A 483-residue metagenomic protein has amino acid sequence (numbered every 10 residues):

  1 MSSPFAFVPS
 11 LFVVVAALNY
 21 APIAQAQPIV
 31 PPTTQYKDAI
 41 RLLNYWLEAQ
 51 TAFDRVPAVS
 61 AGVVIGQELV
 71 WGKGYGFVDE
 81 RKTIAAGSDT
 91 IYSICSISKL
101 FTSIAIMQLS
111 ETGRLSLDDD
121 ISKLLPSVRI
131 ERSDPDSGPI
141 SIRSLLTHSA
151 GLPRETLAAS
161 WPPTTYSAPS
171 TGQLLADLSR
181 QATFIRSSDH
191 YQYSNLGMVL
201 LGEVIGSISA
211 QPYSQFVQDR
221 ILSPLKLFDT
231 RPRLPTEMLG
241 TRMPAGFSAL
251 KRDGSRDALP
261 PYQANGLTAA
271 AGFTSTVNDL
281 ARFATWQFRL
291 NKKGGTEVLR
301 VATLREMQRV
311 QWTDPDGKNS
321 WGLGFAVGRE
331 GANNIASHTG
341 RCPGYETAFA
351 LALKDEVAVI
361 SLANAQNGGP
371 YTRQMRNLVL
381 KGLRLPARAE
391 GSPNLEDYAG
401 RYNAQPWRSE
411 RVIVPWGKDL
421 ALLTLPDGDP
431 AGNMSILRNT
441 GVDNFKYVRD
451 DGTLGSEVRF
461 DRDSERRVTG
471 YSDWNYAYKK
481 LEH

Functional and structural regions predicted by a protein language model:
M1-F7, L11-A86, Y92, Q108-S116 (+11 more regions): N-terminal leader/targeting segments and the immediately adjacent pre-domain N-terminus
P9, V14, R55-V56, F101 (+10 more regions): Generic detector of short alpha-helix boundary/capping microenvironments and adjacent low-complexity segments
S10-F12, A17, Q25, R41 (+9 more regions): Short linear sequence elements within intrinsically disordered, low-complexity coil regions
Y20, I140-S141, T147, E155 (+8 more regions): Short, solvent-exposed loop/turn segments at the edges of secondary structure
Q27-K73, T165, G206-D219, S223 (+1 more regions): Catalytic loop of the DD-peptidase/beta-lactamase superfamily, centered on the K-T-G motif and neighboring
A39-L42, F101, L196, L200 (+1 more regions): Charged catalytic carboxylate motif
A61, T230-R233: Short glycine/serine/threonine-enriched helix-capping/active-site loop that flanks the nucleotide-sugar donor pocket
F77-N195, G202, S209-P212, D219 (+2 more regions): Active-site-proximal loop and beta-strand segments within enzyme catalytic domains
